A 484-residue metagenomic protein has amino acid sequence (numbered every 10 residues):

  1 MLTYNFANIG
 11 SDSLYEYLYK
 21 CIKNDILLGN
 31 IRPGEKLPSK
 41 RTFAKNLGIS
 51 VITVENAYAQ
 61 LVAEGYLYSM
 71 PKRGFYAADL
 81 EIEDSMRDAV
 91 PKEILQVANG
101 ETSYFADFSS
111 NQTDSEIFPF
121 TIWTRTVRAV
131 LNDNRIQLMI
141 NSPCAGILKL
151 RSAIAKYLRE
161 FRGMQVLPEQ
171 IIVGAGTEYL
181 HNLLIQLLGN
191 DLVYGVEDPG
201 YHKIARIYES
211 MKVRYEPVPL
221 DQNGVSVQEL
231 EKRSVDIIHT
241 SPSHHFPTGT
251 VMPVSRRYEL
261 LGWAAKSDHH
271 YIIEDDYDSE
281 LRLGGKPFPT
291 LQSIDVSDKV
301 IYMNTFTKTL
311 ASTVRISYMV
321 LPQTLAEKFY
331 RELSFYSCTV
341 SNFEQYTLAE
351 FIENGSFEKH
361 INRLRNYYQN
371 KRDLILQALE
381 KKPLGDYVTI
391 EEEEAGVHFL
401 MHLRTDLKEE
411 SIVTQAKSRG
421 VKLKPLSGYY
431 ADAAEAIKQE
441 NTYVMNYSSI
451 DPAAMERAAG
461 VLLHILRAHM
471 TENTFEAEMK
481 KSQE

Functional and structural regions predicted by a protein language model:
M1-R128, T324, S334-S341, A349-I352 (+6 more regions): N-terminal basic, amphipathic alpha-helical segments
Y104-Y157, F161: Exposed, interaction-prone assembly regions rather than primary DNA-binding/catalytic cores
W123, V296-N366: Conserved core segment of the aminotransferase class I/II
Q137-D268, E280, K286-I294, Y368 (+5 more regions): Conserved core of the PLP fold type I
I172, P289-T290, Y330, L348 (+1 more regions): Catalytic cores of nucleotide-enabled group-transfer and carboxylate-activating enzymes in metabolic and assembly-line
I172, R214-V218, I301, E391 (+1 more regions): General small-molecule cofactor/ligand-binding pocket signal
R214, H270-Y271, V421-K422: Residue-level detector of anion-binding/catalytic polar loops
D275-D276: Walker B catalytic acidic pair
